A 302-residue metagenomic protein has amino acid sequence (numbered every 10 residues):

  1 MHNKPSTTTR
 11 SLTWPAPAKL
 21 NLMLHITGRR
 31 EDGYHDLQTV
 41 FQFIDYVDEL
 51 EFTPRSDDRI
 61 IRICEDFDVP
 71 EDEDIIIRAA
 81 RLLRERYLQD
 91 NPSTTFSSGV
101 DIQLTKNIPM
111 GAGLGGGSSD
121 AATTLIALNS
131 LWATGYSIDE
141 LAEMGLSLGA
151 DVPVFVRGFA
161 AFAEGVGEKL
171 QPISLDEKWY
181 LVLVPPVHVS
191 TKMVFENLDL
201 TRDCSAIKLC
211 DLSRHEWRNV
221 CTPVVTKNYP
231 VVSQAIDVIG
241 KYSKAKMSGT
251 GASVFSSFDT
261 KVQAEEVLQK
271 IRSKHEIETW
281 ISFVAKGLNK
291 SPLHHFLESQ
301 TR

Functional and structural regions predicted by a protein language model:
H2-G111, S130, T134-E140, V166 (+1 more regions): ATP-binding N-lobe of GHMP and related small-molecule kinases
H2-P15, N21-H25, R29-D36, T134-K244 (+1 more regions): ATP-dependent small-molecule kinase catalytic core of the GHMP/sugar-kinase superfamily and closely related
L22, L50-F52, I76, G117 (+4 more regions): Residue-level signal for inorganic ion chemistry
M23, I61-I63, T105, R214-R218 (+1 more regions): Short beta-strands and strand-loop turn motifs
S56-V69, T124, L146, D211-R218: Short, basic/glycine-rich phosphate-binding loops at helix/coil junctions that contact nucleotide phosphates
D58, S253-F255, K290-P292: Short, active-site-adjacent cap segments at secondary-structure transitions
R81, T123-N129, E143-L146: A broadly conserved amphipathic alpha-helix scaffold signal in soluble, globular proteins
Q103-W132, K244-F258: Glycine/serine-rich anion-binding loops at beta->alpha junctions that coordinate negatively charged ligand groups
